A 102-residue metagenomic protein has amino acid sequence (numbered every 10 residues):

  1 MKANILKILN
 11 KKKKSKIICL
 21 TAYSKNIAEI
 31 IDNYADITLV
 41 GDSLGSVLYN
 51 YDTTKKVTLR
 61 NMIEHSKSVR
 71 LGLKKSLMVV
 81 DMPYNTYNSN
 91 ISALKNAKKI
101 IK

Functional and structural regions predicted by a protein language model:
M1-N10, T54-S76: P-loop/Walker A phosphate-binding loop and immediately adjacent motor/lid segment at beta-alpha junctions
M1-T21, K25: N-terminal amphipathic alpha-helix/helix-capping segment at the start of soluble metabolic enzymes
K12-K14, N50-T53, K102: Glycine/charged-rich beta-loop-alpha catalytic/anionic-binding loops adjacent to active sites
K13-I17, N33-D36, L73-S76: Short coil/turn connectors at secondary-structure junctions
I18-A22, T38-V40, M78-M82: Hydrophobic faces of well-ordered beta-strands that scaffold small-molecule active sites in alpha/beta enzyme cores
L20, S24, I31, V69: Conserved, mostly hydrophobic/aromatic
I27-A28, D32, I37-I63, M82-Y87: Glycine-rich, proline-tolerant flexible connector loops at the mouths of alpha/beta enzymes
N61, H65-K102: Glycine/small-residue-rich loop that forms an oxyanion/phosphate-binding "nest" at active or ligand-binding sites
